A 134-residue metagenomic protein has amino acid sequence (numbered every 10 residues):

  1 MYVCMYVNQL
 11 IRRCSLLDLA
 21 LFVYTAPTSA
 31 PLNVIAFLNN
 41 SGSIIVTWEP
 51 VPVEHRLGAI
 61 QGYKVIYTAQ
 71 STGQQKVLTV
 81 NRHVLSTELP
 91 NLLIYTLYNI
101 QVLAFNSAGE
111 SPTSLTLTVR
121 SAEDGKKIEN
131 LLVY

Functional and structural regions predicted by a protein language model:
M1-V7, L131-V133: Intrinsically disordered, low-complexity terminal segments enriched in Ser/Thr
L10: Cationic, low-complexity basic patches in intrinsically disordered or flexible, solvent-exposed regions
S15-Y134: Extracellular low-complexity, O-glycosylation-prone stalks/linkers
